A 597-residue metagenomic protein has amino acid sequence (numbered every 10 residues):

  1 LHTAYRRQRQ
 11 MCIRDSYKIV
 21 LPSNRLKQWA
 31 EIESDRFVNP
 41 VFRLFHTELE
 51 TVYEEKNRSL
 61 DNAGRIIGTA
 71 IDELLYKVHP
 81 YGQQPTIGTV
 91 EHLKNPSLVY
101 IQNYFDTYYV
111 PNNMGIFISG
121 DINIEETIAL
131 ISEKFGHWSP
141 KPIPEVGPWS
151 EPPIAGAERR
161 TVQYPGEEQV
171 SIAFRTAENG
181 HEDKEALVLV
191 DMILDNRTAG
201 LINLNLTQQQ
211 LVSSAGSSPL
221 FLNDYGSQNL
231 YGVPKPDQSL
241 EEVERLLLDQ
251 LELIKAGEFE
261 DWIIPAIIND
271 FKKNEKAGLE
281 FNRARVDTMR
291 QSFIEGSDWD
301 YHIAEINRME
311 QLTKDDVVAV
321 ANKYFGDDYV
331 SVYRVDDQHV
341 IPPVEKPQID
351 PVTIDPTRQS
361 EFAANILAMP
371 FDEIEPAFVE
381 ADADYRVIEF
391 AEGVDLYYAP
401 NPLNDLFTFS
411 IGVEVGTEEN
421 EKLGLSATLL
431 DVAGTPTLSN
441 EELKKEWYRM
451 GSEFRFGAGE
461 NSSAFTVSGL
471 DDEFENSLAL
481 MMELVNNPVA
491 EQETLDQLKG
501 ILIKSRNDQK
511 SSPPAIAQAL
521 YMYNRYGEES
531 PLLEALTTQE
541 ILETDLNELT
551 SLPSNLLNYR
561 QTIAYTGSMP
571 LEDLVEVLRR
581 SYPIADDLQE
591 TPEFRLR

Functional and structural regions predicted by a protein language model:
L1, K18-L21, K27, E31-I32 (+9 more regions): His/Glu-rich zincin catalytic helix
L1, R6-Q10, R14-D35, I66-E91 (+9 more regions): M16 family metallopeptidases and their MPP-like homologs
D35-F42, F135-P142, L248-F259, E483-A490 (+1 more regions): A common structural junction motif
F42-L44, P96, L312, V489-D496 (+1 more regions): Peptidyl-prolyl cis-trans isomerase
E50: N-terminal cationic and glycine-rich segments that engage phosphates or anionic surfaces
L93-T107: A conserved hydrophobic secondary-structure block that centers on an alpha-helix together with its immediately flanking
K314, A319-V330: Extended, domain-scale alpha-helical bundle/helix-rich regions
